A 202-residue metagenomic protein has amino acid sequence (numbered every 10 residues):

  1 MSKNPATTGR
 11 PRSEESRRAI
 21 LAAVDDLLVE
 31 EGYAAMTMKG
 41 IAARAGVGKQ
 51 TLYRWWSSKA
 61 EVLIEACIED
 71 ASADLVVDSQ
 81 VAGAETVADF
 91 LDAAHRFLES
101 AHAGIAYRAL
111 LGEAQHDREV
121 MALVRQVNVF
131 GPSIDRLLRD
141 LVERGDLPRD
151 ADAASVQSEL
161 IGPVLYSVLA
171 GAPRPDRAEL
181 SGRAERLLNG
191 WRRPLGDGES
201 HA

Functional and structural regions predicted by a protein language model:
M1-N4, D89, R136-E143, A170-A202: C-terminal peripheral helix-coil segments that are non-catalytic and often amphipathic
M1-R44, E61: Basic, helix-initiating cap at the start of DNA-binding domains
I20, A35, S58-L63, A73-D74 (+1 more regions): Short amphipathic alpha-helical segment with a characteristic S/N-K-E followed by hydrophobic residues
A45-W56: Short hydrophobic/aromatic patch on the recognition helix
A66-C67, L98-R125: Amphipathic alpha-helical segments used for helix-helix packing
L75-G104, V156-Q157: Hydrophobic alpha-helical connector segments
I105, R118-R144, A154: Amphipathic alpha-helical packing segments from all-alpha helical-bundle domains
D135, P148-A170, L180-L188: Hydrophobic alpha-helical segments that form the core of small-molecule binding pockets and/or dimer interfaces
